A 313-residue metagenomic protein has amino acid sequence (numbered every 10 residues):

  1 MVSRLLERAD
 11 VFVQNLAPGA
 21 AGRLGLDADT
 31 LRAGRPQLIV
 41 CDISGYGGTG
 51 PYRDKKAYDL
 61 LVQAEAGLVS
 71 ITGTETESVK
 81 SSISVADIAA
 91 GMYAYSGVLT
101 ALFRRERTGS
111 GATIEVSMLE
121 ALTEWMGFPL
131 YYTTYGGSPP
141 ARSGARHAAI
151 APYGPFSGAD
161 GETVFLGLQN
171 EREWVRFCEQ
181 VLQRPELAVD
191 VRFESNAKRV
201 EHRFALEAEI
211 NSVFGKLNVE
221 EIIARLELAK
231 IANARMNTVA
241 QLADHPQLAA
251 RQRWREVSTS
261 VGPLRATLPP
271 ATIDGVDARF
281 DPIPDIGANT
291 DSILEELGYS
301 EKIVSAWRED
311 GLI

Functional and structural regions predicted by a protein language model:
M1-A33, G215: A structured beta-alpha segment of the ubiquitous adenosine-cofactor-binding alpha/beta core
S3-L6, L99, W174-E179, N211 (+4 more regions): Non-transmembrane alpha-helical segments in soluble domains of secreted/periplasmic/extracellular proteins
V13, L31, V40, D59 (+8 more regions): Residue-level signal for nonpolar/aromatic packing positions in well-ordered secondary structure
G22-L168, R176: Active-site-adjacent "lid/gating" segments in soluble enzymes
P152-A229, N233: Aromatic-enriched alpha-helical interface/lid elements that frame and gate functional surfaces
V189-R199, M236-D244, I303-I313: Short linear loop/turn motifs
L228-F280: A glycine-rich dinucleotide-binding beta-alpha-beta segment and adjacent secondary-structure elements that constitute
T259-R308: Flexible, small-/acidic-enriched active-site or ligand-binding loops
